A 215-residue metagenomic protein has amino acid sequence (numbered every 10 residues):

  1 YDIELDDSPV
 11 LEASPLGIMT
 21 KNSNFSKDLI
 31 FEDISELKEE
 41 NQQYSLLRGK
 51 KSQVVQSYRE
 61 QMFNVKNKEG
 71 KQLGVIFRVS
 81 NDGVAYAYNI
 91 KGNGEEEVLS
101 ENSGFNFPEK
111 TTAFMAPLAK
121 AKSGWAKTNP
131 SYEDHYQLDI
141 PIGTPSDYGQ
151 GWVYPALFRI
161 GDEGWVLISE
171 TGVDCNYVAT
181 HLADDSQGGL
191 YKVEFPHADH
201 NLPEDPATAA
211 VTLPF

Functional and structural regions predicted by a protein language model:
Y1-F215: N-terminal accessory beta-strand-rich subdomains and adjacent acidic, glycine-rich linkers that precede catalytic cores
